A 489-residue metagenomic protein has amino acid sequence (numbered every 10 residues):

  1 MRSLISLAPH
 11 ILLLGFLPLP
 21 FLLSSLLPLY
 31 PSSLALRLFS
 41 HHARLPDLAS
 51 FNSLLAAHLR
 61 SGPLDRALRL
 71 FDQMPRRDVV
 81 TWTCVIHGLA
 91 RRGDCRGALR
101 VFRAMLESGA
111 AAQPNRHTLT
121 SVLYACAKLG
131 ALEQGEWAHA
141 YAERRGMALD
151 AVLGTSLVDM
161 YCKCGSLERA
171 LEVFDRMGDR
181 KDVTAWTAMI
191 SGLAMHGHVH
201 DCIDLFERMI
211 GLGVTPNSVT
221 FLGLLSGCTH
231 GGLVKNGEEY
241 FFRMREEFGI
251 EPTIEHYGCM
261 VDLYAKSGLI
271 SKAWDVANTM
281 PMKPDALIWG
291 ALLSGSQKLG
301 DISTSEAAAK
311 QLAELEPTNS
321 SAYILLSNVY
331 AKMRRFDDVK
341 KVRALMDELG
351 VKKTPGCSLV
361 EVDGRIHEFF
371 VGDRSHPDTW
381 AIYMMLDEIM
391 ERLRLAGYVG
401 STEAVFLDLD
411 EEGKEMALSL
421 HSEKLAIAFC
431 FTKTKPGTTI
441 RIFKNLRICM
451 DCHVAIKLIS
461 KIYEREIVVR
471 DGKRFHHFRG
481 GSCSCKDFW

Functional and structural regions predicted by a protein language model:
M1-D78, T83-W489: Terminal (and in a subset, N-terminal) low-complexity or junction segments at the ends of helical repeat RNA-binding
